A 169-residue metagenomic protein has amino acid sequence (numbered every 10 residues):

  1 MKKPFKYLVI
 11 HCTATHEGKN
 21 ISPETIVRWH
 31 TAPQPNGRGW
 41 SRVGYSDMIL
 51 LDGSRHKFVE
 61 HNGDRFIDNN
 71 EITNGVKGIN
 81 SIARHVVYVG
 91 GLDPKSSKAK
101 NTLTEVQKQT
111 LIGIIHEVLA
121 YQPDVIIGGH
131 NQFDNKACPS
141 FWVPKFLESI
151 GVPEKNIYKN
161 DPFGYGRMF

Functional and structural regions predicted by a protein language model:
M1-T13, E17, L51-R55, V59-N62 (+2 more regions): Basic/polar, cationic surfaces and motifs that engage anionic cell-wall and phosphate/carboxylate ligands
M1-V43, M48-L51: Cell wall/extracellular polymer interaction/catalysis modules
R38-W40, G75-I79: Short, conserved, surface-exposed binding loops centered on an aromatic residue
W40-G44, H56-F58, D64-F66: Glycine-rich catalytic cores of cysteine/serine-nucleophile enzymes that process amide/ester linkages in cell-envelope
G63-N74: Alpha-helical scaffolding within the catalytic cores of extracellular/periplasmic polymer-degrading hydrolases
